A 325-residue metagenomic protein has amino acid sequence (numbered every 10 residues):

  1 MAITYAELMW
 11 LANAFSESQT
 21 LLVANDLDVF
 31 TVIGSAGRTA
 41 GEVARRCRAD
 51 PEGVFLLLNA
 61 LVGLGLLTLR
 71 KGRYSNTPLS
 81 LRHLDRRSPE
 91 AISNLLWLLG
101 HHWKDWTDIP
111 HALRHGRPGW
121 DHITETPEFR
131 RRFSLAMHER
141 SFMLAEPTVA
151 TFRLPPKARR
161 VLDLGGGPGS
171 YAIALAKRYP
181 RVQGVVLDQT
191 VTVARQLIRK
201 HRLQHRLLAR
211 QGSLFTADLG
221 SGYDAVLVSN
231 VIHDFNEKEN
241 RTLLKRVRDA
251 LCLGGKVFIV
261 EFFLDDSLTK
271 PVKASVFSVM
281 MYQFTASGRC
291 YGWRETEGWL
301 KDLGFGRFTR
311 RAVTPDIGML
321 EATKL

Functional and structural regions predicted by a protein language model:
M1-L69, P155, R160-L325: Alpha-helical subdomain
A6-G37, R45-R48, E52-R159: Conserved Class I S-adenosyl-L-methionine-dependent methyltransferase catalytic core
